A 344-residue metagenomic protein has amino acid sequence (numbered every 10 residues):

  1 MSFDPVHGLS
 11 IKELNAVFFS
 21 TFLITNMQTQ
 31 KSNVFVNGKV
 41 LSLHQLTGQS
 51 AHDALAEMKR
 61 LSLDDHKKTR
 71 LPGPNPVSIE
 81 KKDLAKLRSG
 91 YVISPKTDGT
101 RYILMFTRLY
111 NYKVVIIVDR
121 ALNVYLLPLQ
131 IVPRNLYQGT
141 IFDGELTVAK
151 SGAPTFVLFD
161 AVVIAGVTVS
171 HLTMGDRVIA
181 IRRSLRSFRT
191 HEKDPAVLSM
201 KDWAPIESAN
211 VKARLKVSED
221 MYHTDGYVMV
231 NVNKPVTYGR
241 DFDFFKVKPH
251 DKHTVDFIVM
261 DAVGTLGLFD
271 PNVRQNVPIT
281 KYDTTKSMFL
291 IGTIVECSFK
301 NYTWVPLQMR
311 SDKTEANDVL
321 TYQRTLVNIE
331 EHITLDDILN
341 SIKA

Functional and structural regions predicted by a protein language model:
F3, H7-F18, L23-S32, G38-T47 (+4 more regions): Nucleic-acid 5′ end/cap handling module spanning
R108-A149: Conserved loop->alpha-helix
N135, V163, G175-I179, F245-H250 (+1 more regions): Short, low-complexity, polar/charged sequence segments that are solvent-exposed and flexible
G144-E145, V157-F159, I164-G166, S170-E192 (+1 more regions): Eukaryotic endomembrane system proteins
